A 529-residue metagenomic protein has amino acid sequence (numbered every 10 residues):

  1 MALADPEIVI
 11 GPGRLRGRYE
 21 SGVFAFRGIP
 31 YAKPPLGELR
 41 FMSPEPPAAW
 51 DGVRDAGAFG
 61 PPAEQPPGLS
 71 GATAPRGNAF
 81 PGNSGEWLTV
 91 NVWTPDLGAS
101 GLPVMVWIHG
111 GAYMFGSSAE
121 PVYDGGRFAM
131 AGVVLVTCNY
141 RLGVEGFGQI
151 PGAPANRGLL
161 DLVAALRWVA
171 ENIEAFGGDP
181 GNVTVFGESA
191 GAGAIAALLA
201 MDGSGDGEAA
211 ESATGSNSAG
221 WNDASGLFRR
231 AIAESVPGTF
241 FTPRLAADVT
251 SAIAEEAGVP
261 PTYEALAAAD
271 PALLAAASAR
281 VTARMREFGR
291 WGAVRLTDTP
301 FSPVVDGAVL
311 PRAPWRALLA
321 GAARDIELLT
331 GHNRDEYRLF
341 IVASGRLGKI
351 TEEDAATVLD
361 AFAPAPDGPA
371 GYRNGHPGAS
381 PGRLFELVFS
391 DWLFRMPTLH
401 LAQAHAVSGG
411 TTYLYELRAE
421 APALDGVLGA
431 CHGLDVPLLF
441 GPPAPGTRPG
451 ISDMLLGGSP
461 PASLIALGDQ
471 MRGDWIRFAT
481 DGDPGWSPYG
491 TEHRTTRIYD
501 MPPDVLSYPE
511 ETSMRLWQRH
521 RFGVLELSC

Functional and structural regions predicted by a protein language model:
M1-N156, S216, T297, P449-G485 (+4 more regions): Non-catalytic accessory segments of hydrolases
S21, A25-A49, V342-F362, Y489-T495: Short Gly/aromatic-enriched secondary-structure transition segments
G28, S70-Y263, M285, A317-F340: Serine-hydrolase-like catalytic core of hydrolytic proteins
Q65-F80, V122-D124, M130, P154-A155 (+13 more regions): A structural signal for the main folded, soluble domain(s) of proteins
L97-G101, I173-N182, P260-P261, H405-Y413 (+1 more regions): Surface-exposed helix-capping loop/turn segments at secondary-structure junctions
M105, V134-T137, V163-L166, A170 (+12 more regions): Non-transmembrane alpha-helical segments in soluble domains of secreted/periplasmic/extracellular proteins
A265, L274-P461, D474: Substrate-gating cap/lid region and adjacent catalytic-acid/histidine neighborhood within extracellular/lumenal
G485-P509: Mature extracytoplasmic/periplasmic domains
